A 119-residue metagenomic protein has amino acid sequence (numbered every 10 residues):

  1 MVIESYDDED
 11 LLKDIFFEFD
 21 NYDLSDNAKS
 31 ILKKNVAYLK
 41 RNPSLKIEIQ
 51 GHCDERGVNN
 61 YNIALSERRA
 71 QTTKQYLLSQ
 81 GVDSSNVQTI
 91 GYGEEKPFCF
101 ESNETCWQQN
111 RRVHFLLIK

Functional and structural regions predicted by a protein language model:
M1-K46: Periplasmic peptidoglycan-binding/tethering modules of Gram-negative envelope proteins
Q50-K119: Periplasmic OmpA-like peptidoglycan-binding domain that tethers envelope proteins to the cell wall
